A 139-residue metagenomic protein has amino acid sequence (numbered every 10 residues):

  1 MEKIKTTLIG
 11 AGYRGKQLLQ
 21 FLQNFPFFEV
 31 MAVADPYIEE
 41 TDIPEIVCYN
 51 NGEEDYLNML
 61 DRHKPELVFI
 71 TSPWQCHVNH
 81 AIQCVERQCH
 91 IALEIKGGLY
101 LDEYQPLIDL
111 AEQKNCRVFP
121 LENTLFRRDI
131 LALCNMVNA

Functional and structural regions predicted by a protein language model:
M1-I46: N-terminal Rossmann-like dinucleotide-binding module
E2, P26, D61-K64, E112-K114: Residue-level preference for short coil/turn positions at secondary-structure junctions
G10, P73, K96, E122-L125: Structured beta->alpha junctions
L18, C48-L110: Beta-loop-alpha module in the N-terminal Rossmann-like domain of NAD(P)-dependent dehydrogenases, especially those
F28, E66, C89, C116-R117: Short, well-ordered coil/turn segments that N-cap beta-strands
G98-A139: A contiguous active-site-proximal alpha/beta segment in oxidoreductase catalytic domains
